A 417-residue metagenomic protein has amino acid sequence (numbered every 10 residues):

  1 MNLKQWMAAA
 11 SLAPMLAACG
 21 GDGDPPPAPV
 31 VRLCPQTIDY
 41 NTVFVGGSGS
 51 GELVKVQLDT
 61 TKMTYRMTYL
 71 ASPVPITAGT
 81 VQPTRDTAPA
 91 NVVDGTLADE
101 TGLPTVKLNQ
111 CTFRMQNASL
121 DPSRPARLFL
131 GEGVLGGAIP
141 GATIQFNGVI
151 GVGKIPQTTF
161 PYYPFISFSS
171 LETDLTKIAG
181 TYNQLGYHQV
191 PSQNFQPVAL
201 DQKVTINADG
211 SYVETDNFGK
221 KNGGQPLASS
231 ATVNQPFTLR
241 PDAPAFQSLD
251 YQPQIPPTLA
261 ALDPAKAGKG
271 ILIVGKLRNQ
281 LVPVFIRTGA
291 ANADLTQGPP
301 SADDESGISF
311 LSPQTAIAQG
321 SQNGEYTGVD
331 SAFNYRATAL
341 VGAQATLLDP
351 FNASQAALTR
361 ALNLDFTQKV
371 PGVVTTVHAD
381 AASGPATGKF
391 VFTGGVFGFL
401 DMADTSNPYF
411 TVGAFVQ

Functional and structural regions predicted by a protein language model:
M1-M7: Bacterial N-terminal signal peptides that target proteins for export
M15-A18: C-terminal motif of bacterial Sec signal peptides marking the signal peptidase cleavage site
G20-Q417: Mature soluble binding/inhibitory domains
